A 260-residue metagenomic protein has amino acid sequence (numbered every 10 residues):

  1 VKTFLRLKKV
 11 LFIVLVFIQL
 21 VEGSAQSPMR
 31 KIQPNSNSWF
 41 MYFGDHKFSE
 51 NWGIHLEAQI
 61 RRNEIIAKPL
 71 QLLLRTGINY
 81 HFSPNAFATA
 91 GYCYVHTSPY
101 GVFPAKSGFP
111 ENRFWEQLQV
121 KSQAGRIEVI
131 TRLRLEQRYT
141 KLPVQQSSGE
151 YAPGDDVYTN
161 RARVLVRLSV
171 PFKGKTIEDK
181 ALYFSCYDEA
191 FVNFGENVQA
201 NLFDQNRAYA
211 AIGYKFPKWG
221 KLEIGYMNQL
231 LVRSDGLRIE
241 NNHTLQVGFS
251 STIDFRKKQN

Functional and structural regions predicted by a protein language model:
S27-R30, I60-E64, G101-A105, G149-D156 (+2 more regions): Extracellular loop and loop/strand-boundary signature of outer-membrane beta-barrel proteins
P34-S38, L70-L72, P110-F114, D156-V164 (+2 more regions): Residues that define the transmembrane beta-barrel architecture of outer-membrane proteins
Y42-H46, T76-Y80, E116-S122, L135 (+3 more regions): Residues on the lipid-exposed face of transmembrane beta-strands in outer-membrane beta-barrel proteins
E50-N51, N85, Q123-I130, F172-L182 (+2 more regions): Short loop/turn motifs that connect adjacent beta-strands in outer-membrane beta-barrel proteins
I54-L56, A88-A90, I127-L133, A162 (+3 more regions): Transmembrane beta-strands of outer-membrane beta-barrel proteins
A58-E64, Y92-S98, S122-A124, L135-Y139 (+4 more regions): Transmembrane beta-strands of outer-membrane beta-barrel pores
L118, N241-N260: Outer-membrane beta-barrel "beta-signal"
R134-K221, Q229-L230: Outer-membrane beta-barrel transmembrane domain signature
